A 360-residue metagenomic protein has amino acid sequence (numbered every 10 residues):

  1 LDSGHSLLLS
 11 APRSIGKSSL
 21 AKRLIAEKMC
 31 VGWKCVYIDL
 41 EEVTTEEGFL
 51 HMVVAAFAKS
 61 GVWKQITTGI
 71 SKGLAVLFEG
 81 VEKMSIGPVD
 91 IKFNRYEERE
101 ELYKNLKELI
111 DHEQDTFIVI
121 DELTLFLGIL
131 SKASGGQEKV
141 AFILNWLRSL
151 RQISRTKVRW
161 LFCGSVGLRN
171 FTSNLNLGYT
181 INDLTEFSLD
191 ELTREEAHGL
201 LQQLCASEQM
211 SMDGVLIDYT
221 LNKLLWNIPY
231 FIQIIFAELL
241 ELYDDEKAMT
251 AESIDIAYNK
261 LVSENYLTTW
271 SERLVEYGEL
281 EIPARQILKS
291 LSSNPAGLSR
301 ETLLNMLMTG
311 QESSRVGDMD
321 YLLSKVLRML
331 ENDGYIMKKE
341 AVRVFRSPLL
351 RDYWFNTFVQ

Functional and structural regions predicted by a protein language model:
S3-S134, S313-Y321: P-loop NTPase nucleotide-binding core
E27, W146, E238, M329-N332: Alpha-helical DNA-recognition elements
Q114-T116, L125-K223, E238-E264, L350: The catalytic "switch" region of P-loop NTPases
T116, H198, L280-L288, S324: Short, leucine-enriched amphipathic alpha-helices that occur as contiguous helical runs
G214, K223-D318: Winged-helix-like regulatory helical subdomains adjacent to P-loop NTPase cores
M329-A341: A short, conserved structural fragment
A341-P348: Minor-groove-contacting beta-hairpin "wing" of winged helix-turn-helix DNA-binding domains
L349-Q360: Short, amphipathic alpha-helical interaction segments positioned at domain boundaries
